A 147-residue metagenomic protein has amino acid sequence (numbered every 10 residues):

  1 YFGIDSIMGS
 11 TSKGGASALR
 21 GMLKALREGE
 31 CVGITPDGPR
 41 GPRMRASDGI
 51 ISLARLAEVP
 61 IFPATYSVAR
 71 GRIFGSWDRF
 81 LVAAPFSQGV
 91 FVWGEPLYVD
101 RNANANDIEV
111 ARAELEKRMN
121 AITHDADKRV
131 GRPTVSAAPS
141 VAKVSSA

Functional and structural regions predicted by a protein language model:
Y1-R27: Membrane-interfacial amphipathic helices and adjacent loop/beta segments that form the lipid-substrate binding surface
I7, A16, Y66, I73 (+3 more regions): Conserved functional hotspots at enzyme active or ligand-binding sites that engage polyanionic ligands
G9, T35, A64-Y66: Generic beta-sheet signal
S12-G15, P39-P42, R70: Short, catalytically relevant binding-site loops at active-site mouths
G21-A57: Catalytic-site beta-strand/loop segments enriched in glycine and acidic/polar residues
R27, E109-A147: Membrane-interfacial terminal anchoring regions of lipid-handling membrane enzymes
M44-A105: A cross-family acyltransferase "interaction/gating" segment
